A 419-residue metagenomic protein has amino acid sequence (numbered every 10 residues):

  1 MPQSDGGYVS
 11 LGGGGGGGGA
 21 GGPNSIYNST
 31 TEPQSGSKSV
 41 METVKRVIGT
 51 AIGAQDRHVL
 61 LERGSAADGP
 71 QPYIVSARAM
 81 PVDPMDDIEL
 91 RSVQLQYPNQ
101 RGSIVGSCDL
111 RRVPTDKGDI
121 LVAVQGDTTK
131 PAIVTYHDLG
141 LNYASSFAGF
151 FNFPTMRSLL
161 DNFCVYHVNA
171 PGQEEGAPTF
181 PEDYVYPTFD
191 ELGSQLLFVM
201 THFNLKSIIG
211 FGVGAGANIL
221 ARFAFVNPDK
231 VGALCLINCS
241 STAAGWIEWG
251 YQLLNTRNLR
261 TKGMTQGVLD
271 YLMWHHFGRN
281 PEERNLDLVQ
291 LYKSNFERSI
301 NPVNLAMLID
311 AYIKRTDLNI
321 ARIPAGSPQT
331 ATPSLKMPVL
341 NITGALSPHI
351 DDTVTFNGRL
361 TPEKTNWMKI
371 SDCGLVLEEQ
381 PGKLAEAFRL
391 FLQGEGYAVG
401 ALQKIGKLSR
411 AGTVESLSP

Functional and structural regions predicted by a protein language model:
M1-Q100, N142-S146, Q403-P419: N-terminal targeting or regulatory segments adjacent to alpha/beta-hydrolase or S9 domains
D5, E363-P419: Catalytic active-site module of serine/aspartate enzymes centered on a nucleophile-bearing elbow/loop
L90-L121: N-terminal cap/lid segment of alpha/beta-hydrolase-fold proteins
P114-T179, V185: Conserved HGGG/HGGXW glycine-rich cap/lid loop of the alpha/beta-hydrolase fold
F189-I209, V226: Conserved acidic catalytic loop of the alpha/beta-hydrolase fold
N218-M264: Flexible "cap/lid" loop of the alpha/beta hydrolase fold
G245-W246, T265-P333: Conserved alpha/beta-hydrolase catalytic His-Asp/Glu region
I300-K369, L375, L417: Conserved serine/cysteine hydrolase catalytic core
